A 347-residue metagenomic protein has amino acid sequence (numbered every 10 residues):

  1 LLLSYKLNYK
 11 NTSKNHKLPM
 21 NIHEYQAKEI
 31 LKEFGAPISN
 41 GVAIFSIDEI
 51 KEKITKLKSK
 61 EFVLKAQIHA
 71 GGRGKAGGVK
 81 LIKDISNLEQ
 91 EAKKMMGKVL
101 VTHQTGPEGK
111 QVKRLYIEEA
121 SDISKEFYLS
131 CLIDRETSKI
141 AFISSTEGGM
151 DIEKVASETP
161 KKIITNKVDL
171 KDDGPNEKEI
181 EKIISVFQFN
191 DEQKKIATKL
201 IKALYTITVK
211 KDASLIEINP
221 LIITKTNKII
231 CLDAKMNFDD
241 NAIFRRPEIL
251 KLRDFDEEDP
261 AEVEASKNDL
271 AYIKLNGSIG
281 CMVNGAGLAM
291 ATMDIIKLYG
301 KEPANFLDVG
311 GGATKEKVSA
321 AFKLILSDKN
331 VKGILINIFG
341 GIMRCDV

Functional and structural regions predicted by a protein language model:
L1-P19: Short, Lys/Arg-enriched N-terminal segments with co-localized hydrophobic residues within the first ~10-30 amino acids
P19-A213, E217, I222-I336: ATP-dependent carboxylate/acyl-activation modules
L129, R344-V347: Short Gly/Thr/Asp-enriched flexible loops that form oxyanion-binding sites at enzyme active sites
F339-M343: Glycine-rich, proline-tolerant flexible connector loops at the mouths of alpha/beta enzymes
